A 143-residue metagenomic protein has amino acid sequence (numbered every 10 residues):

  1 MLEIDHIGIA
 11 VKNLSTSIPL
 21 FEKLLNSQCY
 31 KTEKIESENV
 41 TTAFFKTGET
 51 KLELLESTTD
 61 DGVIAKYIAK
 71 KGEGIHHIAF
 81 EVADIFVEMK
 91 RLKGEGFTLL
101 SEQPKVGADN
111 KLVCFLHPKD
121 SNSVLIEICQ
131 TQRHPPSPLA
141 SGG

Functional and structural regions predicted by a protein language model:
E3-D5, S17, S27-N39, T58-H76 (+2 more regions): A cross-kingdom feature marking solvent-exposed beta-strand/loop segments within repeated, beta-rich binding/scaffold
I4, F21, F45, L52-L55 (+4 more regions): Short, structured motif recognition centered on aromatic/hydrophobic residues
I4-K12, A43-K46, K66-R91, C114: Vicinal oxygen chelate
S17-L20, E88-L92: Hydrophobic side chains in well-ordered alpha-helices
L24-T47, K51, H117: N-terminal strand-loop-strand beta-hairpin
A43-K46, F80, M89-H134: Vicinal oxygen chelate
G48-L52, T59-D61, I85: Short, charged/polar surface micro-motifs in flexible loops or helix N-caps
Q132-G143: Intrinsic disorder/low-complexity segments
